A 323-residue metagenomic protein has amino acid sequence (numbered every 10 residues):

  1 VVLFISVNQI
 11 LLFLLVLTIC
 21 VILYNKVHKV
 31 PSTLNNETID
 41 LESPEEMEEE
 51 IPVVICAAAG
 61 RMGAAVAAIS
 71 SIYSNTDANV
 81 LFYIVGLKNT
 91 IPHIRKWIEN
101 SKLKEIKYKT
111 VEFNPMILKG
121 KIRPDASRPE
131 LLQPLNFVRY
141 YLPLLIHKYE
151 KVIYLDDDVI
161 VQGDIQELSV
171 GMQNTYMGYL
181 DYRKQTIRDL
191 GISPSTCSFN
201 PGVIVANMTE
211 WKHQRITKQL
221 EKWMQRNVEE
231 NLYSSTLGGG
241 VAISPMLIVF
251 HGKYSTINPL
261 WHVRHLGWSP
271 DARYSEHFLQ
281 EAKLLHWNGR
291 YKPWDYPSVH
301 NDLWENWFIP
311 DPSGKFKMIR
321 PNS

Functional and structural regions predicted by a protein language model:
V1-S323: Glycosyltransferase catalytic domains, chiefly GT-A lineage
